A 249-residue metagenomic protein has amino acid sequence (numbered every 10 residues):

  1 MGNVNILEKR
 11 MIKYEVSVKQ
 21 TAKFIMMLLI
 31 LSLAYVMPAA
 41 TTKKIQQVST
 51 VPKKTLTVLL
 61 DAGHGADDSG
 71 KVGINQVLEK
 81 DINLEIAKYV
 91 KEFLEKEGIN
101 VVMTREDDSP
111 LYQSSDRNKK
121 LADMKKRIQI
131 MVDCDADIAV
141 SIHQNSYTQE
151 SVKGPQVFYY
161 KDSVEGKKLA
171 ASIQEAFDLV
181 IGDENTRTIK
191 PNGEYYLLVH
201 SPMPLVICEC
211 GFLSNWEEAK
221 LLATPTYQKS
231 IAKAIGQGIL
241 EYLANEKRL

Functional and structural regions predicted by a protein language model:
M1-L249: Catalytic-site microenvironment of enzymes that process N-acetyl-hexosamine-containing cell-wall polysaccharides
